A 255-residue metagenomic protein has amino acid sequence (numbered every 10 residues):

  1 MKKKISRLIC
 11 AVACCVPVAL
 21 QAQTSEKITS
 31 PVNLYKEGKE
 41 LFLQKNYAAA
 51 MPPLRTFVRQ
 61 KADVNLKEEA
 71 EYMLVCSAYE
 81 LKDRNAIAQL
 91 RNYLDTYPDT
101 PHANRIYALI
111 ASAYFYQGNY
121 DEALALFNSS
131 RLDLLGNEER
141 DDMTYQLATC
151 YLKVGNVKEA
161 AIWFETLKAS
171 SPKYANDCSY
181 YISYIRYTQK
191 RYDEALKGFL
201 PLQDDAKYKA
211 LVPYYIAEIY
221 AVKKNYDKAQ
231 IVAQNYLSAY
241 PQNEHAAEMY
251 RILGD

Functional and structural regions predicted by a protein language model:
K2-L8, L20-D255: Acidic, polar-rich low-complexity tracts and alpha-helical solenoid repeat scaffolds
C10-P17: Bacterial N-terminal signal peptides
